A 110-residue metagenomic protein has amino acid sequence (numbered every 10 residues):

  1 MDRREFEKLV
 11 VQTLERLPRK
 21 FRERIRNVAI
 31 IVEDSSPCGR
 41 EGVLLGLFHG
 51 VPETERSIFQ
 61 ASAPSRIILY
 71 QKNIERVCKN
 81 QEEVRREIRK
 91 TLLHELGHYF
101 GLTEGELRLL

Functional and structural regions predicted by a protein language model:
M1-E87, Y99, G105-L109: Active-site rim/adjacent substrate-binding subdomains
E87-E95: Short alpha-helical catalytic segment bearing the HExxH-like zincin motif of zinc-dependent metalloproteases
